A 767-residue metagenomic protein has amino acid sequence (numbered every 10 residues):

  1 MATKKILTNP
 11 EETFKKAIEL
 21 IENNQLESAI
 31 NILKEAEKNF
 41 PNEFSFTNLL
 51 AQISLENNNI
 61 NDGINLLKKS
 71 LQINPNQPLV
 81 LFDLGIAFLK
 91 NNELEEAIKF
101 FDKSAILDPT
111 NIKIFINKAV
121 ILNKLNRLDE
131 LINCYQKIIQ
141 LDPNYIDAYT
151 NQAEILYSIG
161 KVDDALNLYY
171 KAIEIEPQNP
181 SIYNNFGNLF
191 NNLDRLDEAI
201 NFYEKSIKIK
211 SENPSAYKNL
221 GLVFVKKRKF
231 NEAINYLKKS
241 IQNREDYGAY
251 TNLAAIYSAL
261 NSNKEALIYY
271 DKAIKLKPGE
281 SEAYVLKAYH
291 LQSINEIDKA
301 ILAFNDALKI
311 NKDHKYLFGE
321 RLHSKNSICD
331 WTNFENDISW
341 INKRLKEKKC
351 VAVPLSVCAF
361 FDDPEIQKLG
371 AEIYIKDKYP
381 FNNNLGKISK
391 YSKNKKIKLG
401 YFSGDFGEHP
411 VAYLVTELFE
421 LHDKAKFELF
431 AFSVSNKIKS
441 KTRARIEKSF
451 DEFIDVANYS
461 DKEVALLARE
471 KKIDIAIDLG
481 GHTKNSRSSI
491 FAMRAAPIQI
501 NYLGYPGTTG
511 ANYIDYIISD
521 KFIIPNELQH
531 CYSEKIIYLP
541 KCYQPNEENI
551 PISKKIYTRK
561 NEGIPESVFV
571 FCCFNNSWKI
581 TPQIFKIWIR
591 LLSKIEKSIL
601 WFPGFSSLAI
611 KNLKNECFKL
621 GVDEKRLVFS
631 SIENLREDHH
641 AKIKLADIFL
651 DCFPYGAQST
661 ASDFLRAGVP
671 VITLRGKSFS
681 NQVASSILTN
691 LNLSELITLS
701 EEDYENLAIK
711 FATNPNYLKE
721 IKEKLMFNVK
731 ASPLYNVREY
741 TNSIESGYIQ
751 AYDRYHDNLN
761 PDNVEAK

Functional and structural regions predicted by a protein language model:
M1-I564, N576, K586, N615-V622 (+7 more regions): Alpha-helical solenoid repeat scaffolds of the TPR/TPR-like class and their adjacent stem/linker regions that mediate
K398-G400, C572, W601, I672: Short, well-ordered beta-strand segments
K426-E428, I589-K619: A conserved nucleotide-sugar
F432, P603, L674: The conserved SAM/SAH-binding core of class I Rossmann-like methyltransferase domains, concentrating on the hydrophobic
G480, D651-A657, R675: Short Ser/Thr-rich beta->loop micro-motif in glycosyltransferases that lines and helps position the nucleotide-sugar
C572-Q583: Substrate-binding clefts and catalytic carboxylate motifs of secreted carbohydrate-active enzymes
L650, F664: Donor-sugar nucleotide-binding helix/loop cap in glycosyltransferases
L674-R675, S680-V683: Glycine-rich phosphate-binding loop and adjacent beta-alpha segment of Rossmann(oid) nucleotide-cofactor-binding
